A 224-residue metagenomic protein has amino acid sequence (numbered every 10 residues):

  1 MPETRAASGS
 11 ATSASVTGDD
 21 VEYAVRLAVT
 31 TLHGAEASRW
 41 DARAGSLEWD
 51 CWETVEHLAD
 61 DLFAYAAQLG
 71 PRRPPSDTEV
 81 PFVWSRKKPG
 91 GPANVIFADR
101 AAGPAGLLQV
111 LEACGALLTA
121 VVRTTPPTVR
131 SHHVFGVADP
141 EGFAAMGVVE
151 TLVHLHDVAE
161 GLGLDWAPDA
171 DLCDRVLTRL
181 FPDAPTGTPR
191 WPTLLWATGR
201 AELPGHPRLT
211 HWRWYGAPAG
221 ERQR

Functional and structural regions predicted by a protein language model:
P2-L27, G34-L47, A64-K87, G91-P92 (+1 more regions): Structured surface interface patches that mediate subunit assembly and partner/cofactor docking
T54: Extended, alpha-helix-rich binding/interface surfaces that flank or overlap catalytic cores and mediate recognition
H57-L58: Glycine-rich loop at the start of a catalytic domain that most often binds anionic cofactors/ligands
V95-I96: Penicillin-binding protein/beta-lactamase superfamily catalytic region
D99: Glycine- and acidic-residue-rich catalytic/RNA-contacting loop of pseudouridine synthases
